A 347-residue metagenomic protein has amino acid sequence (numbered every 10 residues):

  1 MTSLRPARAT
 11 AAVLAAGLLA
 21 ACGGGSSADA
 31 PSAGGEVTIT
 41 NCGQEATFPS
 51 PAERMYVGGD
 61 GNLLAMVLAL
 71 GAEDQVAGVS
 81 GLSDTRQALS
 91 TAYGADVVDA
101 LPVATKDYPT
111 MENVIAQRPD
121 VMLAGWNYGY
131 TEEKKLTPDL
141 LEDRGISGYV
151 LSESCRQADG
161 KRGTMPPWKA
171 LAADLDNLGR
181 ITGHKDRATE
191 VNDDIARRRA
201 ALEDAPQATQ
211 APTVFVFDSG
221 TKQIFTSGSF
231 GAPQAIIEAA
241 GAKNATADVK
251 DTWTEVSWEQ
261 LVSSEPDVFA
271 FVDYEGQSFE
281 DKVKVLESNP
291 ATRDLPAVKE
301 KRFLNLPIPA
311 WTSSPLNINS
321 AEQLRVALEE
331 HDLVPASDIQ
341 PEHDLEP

Functional and structural regions predicted by a protein language model:
T2-A65, N177-F217, H331-P347: Bacterial Sec-exported substrate-binding components of ABC uptake systems
N41-G43, L101-E112, E132, V249-S257: Short helix-initiation/N-cap motifs at beta->coil->alpha
V57-Q117, V121-M122, W126-G129: A short, structured surface patch at a secondary-structure boundary
G61-L64, L82-T85, V121, N127-T131 (+5 more regions): Solvent-exposed loop/turn segments at secondary-structure junctions within structured extracellular/periplasmic domains
T85-Q87, Y128-L136, I146-N177, Q210-Q234: Extracytoplasmic ligand-binding site segments that recognize negatively charged/polar headgroups
T110-V121, L136-D139, V256-E265: Short helices/loops that flank or line small-molecule/ion binding pockets
M165-D174, D248-V249, A270-P347: Structured C-terminal subdomain patch of bacterial secreted/periplasmic proteins
T226-W253: Alpha-helical, coiled-coil/dimerization segments enriched in small aliphatic residues
